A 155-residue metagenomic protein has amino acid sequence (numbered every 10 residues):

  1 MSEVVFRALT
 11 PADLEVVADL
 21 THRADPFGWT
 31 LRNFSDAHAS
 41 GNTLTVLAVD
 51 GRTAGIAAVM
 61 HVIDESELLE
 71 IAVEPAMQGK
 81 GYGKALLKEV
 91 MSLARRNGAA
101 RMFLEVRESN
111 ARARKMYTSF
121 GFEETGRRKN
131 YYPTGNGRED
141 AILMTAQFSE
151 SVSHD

Functional and structural regions predicted by a protein language model:
V5-K80, K84-N97, N130, Q147-D155: Acetyl-CoA-dependent GNAT
V73, R107-E108: Short amphipathic helical patch at the helix-1/turn junction of helix-turn-helix
K84, N136-A146: Accessory recognition modules or surfaces
L86, N110-A113: Conserved short alpha-helix immediately C-terminal to the canonical SAM/SAH-binding motif I of Rossmann-like
A94-E105, M116: Conserved GNAT acetyl-CoA-binding A-motif
E105, E123-E139: Conserved catalytic-core motifs of GNAT/GCN5-like acyltransferases
Y117, F122, M144: Conserved active-site tyrosine of GNAT-family acetyltransferases
